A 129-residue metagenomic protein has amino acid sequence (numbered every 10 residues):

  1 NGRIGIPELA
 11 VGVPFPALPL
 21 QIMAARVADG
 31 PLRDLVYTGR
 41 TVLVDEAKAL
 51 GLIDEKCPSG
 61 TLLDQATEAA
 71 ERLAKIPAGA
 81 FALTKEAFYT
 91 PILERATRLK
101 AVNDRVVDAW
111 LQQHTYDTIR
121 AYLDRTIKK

Functional and structural regions predicted by a protein language model:
N1-L35, Q65, A69: CoA-thioester-processing core
G2, I53-K100: C-terminal long alpha-helix characteristic of the crotonase
A17, T41, K56: Short aromatic/basic micro-patch
L20, D29-L32, A80-F81, N103 (+1 more regions): A general structural signal for well-ordered alpha-helical segments in protein cores
L35-V36, A87-P91, R105-L111: Helix-loop "lid/cap" segments that line or gate small-molecule binding pockets
G39-E46: Acidic, divalent-metal-coordinating active-site segment for phosphoryl/phosphodiester hydrolysis, typified by short
I119-K129: Terminal low-complexity tails and localization/encapsulation signals of metabolic enzymes
